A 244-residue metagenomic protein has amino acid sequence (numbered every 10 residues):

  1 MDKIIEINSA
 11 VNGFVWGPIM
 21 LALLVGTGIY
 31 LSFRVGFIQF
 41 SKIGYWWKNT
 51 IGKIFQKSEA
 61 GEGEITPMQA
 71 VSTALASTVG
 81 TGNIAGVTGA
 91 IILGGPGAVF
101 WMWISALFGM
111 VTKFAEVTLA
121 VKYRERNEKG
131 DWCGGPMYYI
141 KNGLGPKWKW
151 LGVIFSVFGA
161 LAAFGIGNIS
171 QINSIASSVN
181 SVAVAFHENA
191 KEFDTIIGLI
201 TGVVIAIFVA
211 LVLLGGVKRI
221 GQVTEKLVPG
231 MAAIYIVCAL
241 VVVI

Functional and structural regions predicted by a protein language model:
M1-T81, I91-A98, G109: N-terminal alpha-helical transmembrane segments of multi-pass membrane transport and channel/translocase proteins
K3-V15, Q39, I43-I54, P136-L144 (+4 more regions): Hydrophobic alpha-helical segments of integral membrane proteins, encompassing both true transmembrane helices
F14-V15, E59-E64, K141-K147, E192-I196 (+1 more regions): Helix-boundary and loop/linker segments of multi-pass membrane transporters
L23, T27-Y30, R34-W47, I172-V179 (+1 more regions): Membrane-interface loop-to-helix entry segments
L24, A70-A76, G82, W101-M102 (+7 more regions): Small-residue packing motifs within transmembrane alpha-helices
T27, L31-S32, S105-G130, M137 (+2 more regions): Helix-loop-helix module between adjacent transmembrane segments
S58-L93, L119-G143, I154-A160: Alpha-helical membrane segments and immediately flanking helix-loop junctions that form or couple to the substrate/ion
T88, G95-F108, A115-E116: Membrane helical hairpin/interfacial module
